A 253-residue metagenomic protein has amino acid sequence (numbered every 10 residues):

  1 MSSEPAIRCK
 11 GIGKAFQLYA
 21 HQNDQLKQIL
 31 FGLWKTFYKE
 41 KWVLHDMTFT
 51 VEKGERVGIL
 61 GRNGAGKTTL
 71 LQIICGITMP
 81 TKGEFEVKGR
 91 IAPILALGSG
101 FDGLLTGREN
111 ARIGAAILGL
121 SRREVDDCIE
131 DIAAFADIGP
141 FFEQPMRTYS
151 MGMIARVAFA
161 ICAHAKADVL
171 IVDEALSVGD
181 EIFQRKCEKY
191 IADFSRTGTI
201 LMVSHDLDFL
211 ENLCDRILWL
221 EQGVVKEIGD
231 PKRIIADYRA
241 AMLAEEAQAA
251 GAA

Functional and structural regions predicted by a protein language model:
M1-H45, P231-A253: Pre-NBD coupling/linker segments of ABC/ABC-like ATPases
K27-F31, R112, E124-F141, A160: Conserved ABC ATPase "signature" region
L60-R62: The feature captures the beta-strand-to-loop junction immediately N-terminal to the Walker
Q184-R196: Helical segment within the ABC ATPase nucleotide-binding domain
D206-N212: Conserved H-loop
N212-W219: Conserved catalytic segment of ABC-fold P-loop ATPases
Q222-G223, Y238: Conserved ABC ATPase "signature" C-loop
